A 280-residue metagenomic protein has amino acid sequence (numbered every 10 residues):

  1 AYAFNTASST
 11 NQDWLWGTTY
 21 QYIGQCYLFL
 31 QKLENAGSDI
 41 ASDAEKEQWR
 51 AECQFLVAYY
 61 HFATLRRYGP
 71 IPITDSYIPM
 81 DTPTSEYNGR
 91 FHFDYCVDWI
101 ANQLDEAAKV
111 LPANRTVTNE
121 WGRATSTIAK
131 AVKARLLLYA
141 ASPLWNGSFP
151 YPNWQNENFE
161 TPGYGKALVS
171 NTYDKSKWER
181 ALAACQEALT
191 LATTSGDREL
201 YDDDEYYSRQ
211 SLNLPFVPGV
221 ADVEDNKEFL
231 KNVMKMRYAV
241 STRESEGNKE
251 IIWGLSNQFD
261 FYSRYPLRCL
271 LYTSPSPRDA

Functional and structural regions predicted by a protein language model:
A1, I71, T127, L138-A280: An aromatic- and glycine-enriched ligand-binding surface/loop that stacks and positions planar moieties
A1-Y68, P83-W121: Conserved, well-structured interaction surfaces
D75-P79, L104, A140-S142: Short, small-residue-rich loop/turn micro-motifs
Y77-M80, R115, L255-F259: Short, flexible loop/turn elements at secondary-structure junctions
P79-T84, P162-Y164: Short glycine/proline- and charge-enriched loop/turn segments that cap or connect secondary-structure elements
G122, A129: A long, glycine-enriched binding/interface module in the latter
